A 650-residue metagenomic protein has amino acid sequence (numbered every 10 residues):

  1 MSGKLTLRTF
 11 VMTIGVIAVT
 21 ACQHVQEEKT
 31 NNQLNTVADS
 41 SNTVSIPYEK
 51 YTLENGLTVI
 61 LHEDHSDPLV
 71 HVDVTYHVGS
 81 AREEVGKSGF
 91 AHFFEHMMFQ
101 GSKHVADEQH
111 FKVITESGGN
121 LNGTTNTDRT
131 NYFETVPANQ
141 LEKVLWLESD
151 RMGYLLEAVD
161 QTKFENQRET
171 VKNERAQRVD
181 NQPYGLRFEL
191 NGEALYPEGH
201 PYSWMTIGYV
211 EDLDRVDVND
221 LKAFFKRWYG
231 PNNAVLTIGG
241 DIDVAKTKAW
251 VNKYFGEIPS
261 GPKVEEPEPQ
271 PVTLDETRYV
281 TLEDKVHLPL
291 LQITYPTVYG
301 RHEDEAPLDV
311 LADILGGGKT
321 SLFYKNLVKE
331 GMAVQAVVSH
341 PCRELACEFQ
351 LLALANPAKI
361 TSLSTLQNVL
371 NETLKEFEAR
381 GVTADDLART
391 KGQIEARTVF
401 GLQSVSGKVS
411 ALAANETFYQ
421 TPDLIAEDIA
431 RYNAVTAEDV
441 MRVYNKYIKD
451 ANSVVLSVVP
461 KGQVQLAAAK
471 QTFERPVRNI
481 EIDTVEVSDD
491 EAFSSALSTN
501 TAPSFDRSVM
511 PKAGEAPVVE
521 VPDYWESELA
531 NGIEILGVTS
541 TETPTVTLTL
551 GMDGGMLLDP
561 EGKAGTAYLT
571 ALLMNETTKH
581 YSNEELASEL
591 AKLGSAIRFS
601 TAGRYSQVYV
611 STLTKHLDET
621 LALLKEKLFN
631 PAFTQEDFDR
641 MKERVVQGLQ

Functional and structural regions predicted by a protein language model:
M1-Q23: Gram-negative bacterial Sec-dependent N-terminal signal peptides
C22-V59, D243-E283, K325, A426-G551: Proteolytic maturation boundary segments
N35-E49, G192-A234, P262, E266-P271 (+9 more regions): Histidine-acidic residue clusters that define the catalytic metal-binding segment of zinc metallopeptidase domains
H62, D67-E83, G89-F93, D107-Y154 (+10 more regions): M16 family metallopeptidases and their MPP-like homologs
F99-K103, L155, D243-A245, F255-G261 (+1 more regions): Bacterial peptidoglycan biogenesis and beta-lactam-recognition machinery
Q161, R168, K222-Y254, N452-S453: Non-catalytic, conformational "gating/processing" segments within enzyme and secreted inhibitor domains
D304-V310, V328, D439: PPIase-associated folding chaperone regions across multiple families
